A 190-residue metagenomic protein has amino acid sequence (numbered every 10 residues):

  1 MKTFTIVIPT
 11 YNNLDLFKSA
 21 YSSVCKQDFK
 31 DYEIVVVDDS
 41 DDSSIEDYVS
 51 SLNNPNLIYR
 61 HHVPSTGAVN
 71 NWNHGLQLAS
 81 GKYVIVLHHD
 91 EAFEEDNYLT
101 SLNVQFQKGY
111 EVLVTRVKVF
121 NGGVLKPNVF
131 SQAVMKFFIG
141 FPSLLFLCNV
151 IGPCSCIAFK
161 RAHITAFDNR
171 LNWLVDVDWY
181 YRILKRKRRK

Functional and structural regions predicted by a protein language model:
K2-T5, E33, D178: Cell-envelope/extracellular polymer assembly enzymes that use nucleotide-activated donors
Y21-D31: Short, acidic, metal-binding catalytic loop of nucleotide-sugar glycosyltransferases
D31-S40, R60-H62: Short beta-strand/loop segment that forms part of the nucleotide-sugar
D38-D47, P64, H88: A conserved acidic beta->alpha catalytic loop
H62-A79: Glycine-rich, basic loop-to-helix element that forms the pyrophosphate-binding segment of sugar-nucleotide handling
V84: Short aromatic/hydrophobic "clamp" motif used to bind/position activated sugar donors
A92, D96-P127: Conserved donor NDP-sugar-binding/catalytic core segment of glycosyltransferases
Q132-K190: Conserved nucleotide-sugar donor-binding catalytic segment
